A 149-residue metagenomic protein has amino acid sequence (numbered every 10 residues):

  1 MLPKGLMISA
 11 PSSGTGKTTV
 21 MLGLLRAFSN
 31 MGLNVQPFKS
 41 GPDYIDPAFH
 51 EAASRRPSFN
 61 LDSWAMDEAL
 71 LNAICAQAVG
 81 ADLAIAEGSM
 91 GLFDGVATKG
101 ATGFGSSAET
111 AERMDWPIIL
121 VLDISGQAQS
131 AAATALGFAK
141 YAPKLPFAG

Functional and structural regions predicted by a protein language model:
L2-T15, T19, L25-M114, I118 (+1 more regions): ATP-dependent carboxylate-amine ligase catalytic core
F147-G149: A glycine-rich helix N-cap at a beta->alpha junction
